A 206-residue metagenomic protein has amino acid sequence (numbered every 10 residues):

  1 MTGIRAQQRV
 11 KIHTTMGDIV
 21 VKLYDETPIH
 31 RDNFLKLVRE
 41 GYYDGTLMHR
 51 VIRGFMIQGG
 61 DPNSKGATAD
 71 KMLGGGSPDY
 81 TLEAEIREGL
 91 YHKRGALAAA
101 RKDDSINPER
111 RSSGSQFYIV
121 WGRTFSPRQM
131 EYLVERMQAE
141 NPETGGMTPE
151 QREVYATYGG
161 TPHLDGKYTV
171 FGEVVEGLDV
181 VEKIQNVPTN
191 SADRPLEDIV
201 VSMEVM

Functional and structural regions predicted by a protein language model:
M1-M206: Cyclophilin-like peptidyl-prolyl cis-trans isomerases
